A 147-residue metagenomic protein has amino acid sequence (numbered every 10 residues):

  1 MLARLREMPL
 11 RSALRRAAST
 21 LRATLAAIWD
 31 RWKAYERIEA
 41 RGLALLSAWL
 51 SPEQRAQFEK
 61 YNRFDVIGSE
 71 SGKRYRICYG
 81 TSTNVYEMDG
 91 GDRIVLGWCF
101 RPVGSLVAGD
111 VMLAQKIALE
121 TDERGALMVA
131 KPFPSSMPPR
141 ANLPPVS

Functional and structural regions predicted by a protein language model:
A3-W29: Membrane-proximal basic amphipathic "stem/tether" segments
R22, L43, A141-P144: Mixed-charge (acidic/basic) macromolecular-recognition segments
R31-G68: Amphipathic alpha-helical packing elements
E70-G72: Glycine-centered tight beta-turn/hairpin loop motif at sheet-sheet or coil-to-beta transitions
R74-L143: Polybasic, proline/glycine-rich intrinsically disordered low-complexity segments
